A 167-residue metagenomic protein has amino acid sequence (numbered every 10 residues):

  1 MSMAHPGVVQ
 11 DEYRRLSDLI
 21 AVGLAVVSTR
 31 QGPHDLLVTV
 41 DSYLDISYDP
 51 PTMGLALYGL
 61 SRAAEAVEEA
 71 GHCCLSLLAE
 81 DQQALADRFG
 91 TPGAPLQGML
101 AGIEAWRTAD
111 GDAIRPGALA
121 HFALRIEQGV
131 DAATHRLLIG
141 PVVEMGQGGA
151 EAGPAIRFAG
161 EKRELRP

Functional and structural regions predicted by a protein language model:
M1-P167: Basic, polyanion-binding surface patches
